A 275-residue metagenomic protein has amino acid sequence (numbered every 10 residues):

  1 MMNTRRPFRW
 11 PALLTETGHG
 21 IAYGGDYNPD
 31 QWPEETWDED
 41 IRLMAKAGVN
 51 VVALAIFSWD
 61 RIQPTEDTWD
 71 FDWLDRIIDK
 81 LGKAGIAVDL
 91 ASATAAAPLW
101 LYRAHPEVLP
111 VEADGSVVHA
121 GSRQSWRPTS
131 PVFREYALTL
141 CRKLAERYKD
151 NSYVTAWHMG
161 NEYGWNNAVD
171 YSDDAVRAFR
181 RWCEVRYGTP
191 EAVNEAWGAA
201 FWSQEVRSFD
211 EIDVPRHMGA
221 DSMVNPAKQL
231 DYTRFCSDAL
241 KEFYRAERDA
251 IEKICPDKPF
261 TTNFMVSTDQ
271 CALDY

Functional and structural regions predicted by a protein language model:
N3-V51: An acidic-aromatic substrate-binding cleft motif
T4-P11, E35-R42, R76, L144 (+1 more regions): Alpha-helical scaffolding within the catalytic cores of extracellular/periplasmic polymer-degrading hydrolases
A12, D38-H119, C141-A145, A246-C255: Aromatic-lined substrate-binding rim segments of carbohydrate-active enzymes
G18-Y23, G48-N50, G82-V88, D150-T155 (+1 more regions): Short, well-ordered coil/turn segments that N-cap beta-strands
Y27-N28, Q63-T65, P128, R234-F235: Short, contiguous strand/loop micro-motifs
N28-D30, A55-S58, A91-W100, T155-G164 (+1 more regions): Short, solvent-exposed turn/loop segments enriched in Gly/Ser/Thr/Pro and often Arg
D114-Y275: Polysaccharide-binding and catalytic clefts of secreted carbohydrate-active enzymes
